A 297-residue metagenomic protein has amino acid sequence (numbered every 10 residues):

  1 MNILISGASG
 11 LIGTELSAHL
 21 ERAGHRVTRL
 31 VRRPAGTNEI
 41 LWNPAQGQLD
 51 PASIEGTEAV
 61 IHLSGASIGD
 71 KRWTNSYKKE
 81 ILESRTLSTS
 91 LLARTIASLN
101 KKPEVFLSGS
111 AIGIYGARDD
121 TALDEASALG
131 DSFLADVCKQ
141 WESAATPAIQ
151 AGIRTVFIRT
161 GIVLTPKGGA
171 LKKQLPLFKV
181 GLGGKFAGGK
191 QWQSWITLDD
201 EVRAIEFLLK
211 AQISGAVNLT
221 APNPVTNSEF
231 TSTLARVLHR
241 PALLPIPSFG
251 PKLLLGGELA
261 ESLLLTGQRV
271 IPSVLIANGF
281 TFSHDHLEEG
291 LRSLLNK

Functional and structural regions predicted by a protein language model:
I3-A23: N-terminal Rossmann NAD(P)H-binding glycine-rich loop of SDR-like oxidoreductase domains
L41-S88: NAD(P)H-binding glycine-rich loop region in Rossmannoid oxidoreductase-like domains and their noncatalytic homologs
S90-S132: Conserved Rossmann-fold NAD(P)-dependent oxidoreductase catalytic core, especially the SDR/UDP-sugar
S110, S143-P166: Conserved beta-loop-beta element that borders a ligand/cofactor-binding pocket
K139, A151-I153, L164-K173, F207-V217: Glycine/proline-rich active-site loop of Rossmann-fold NAD(P)-dependent oxidoreductases
L175-G183, Q191-V225: Alpha-helical substrate-binding/gating segment
A204, K210-E258, R292-K297: Mid/C-terminal beta-alpha module of Rossmann-like enzyme folds, strongest in SDR-family dehydrogenases/epimerases
S262-K297: C-terminal amphipathic/interface module of NAD(P)-dependent oxidoreductases and related NAD-binding regulators
